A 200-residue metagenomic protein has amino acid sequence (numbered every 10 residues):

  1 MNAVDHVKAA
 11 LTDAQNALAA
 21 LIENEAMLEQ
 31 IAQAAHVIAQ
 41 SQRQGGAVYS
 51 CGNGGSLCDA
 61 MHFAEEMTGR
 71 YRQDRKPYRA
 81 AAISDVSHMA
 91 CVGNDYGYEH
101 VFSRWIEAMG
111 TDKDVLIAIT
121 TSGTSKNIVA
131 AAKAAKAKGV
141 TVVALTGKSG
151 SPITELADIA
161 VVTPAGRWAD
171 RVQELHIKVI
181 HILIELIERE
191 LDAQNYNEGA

Functional and structural regions predicted by a protein language model:
M1-A26: Generic N-terminal amphipathic, Lys/Arg-enriched alpha-helix
I22-Q44: A short, well-structured juxtamembrane/interface segment
H36-G110: Glycine-rich, small/polar surface segments that engage phosphate groups of diverse ligands
S56-M61, T124-A131, I153: Short glycine/serine/threonine-rich phosphate/pyrophosphate-binding segments that cradle anionic phosphate groups
L116, V142, A160-V161: Short, well-ordered beta-strand core segments
A132-K136: Surface-exposed amphipathic alpha-helices with a cationic face
L145-A157: Short, glycine/polar-rich helix-capping loops at beta-to-alpha or helix-loop-helix junctions that flank or form
D170-A200: A charged, well-structured terminal subsegment
